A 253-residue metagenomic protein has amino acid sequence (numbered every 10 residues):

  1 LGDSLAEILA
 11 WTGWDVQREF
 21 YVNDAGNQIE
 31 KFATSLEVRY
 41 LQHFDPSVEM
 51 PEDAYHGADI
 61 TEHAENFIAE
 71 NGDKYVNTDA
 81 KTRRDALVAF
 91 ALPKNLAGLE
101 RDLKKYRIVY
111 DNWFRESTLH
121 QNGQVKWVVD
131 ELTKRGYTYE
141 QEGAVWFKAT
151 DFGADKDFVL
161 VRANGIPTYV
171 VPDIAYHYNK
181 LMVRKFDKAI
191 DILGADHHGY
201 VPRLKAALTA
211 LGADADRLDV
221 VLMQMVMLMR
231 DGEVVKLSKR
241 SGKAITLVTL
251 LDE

Functional and structural regions predicted by a protein language model:
L1-E253: NTP-dependent nucleotidyl-transfer catalytic core
